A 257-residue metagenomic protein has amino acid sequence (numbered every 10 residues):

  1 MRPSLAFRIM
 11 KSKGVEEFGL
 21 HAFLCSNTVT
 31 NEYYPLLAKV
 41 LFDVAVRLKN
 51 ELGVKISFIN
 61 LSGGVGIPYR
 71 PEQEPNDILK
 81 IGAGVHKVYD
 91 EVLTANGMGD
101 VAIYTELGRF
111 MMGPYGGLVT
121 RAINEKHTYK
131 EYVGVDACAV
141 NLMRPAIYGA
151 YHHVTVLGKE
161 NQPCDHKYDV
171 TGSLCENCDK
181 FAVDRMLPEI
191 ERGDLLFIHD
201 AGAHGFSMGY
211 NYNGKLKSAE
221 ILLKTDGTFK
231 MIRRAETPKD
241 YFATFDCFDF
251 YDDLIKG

Functional and structural regions predicted by a protein language model:
M1-N124: Active-site loop/helix belt of alpha/beta enzymes
M98-G257: Charged (often Lys/Glu-rich) extended helix/loop segments that serve as interaction or gating elements
